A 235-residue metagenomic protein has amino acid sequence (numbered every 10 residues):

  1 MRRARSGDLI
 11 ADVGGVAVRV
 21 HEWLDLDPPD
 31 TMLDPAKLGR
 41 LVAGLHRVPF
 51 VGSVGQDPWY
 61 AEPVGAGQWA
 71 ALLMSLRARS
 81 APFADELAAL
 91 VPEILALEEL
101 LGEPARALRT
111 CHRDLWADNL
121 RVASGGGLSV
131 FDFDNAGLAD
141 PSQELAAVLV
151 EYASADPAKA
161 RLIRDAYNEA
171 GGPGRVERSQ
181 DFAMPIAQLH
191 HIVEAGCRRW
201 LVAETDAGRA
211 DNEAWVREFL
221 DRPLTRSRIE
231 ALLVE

Functional and structural regions predicted by a protein language model:
M1, E98-E144: Active-site acidic catalytic loop and adjacent metal/ATP-binding pocket of ATP-dependent phosphoryl transfer enzymes
M1-G15, A123-G125, L233-E235: Conserved NTP-binding catalytic cores of kinases and kinase-like/nucleotidyltransferase enzymes across multiple kinase
R5-D34: Conserved structural core of kinase catalytic domains
P28-D85, R106-L108: A cross-family kinase active-site recognition segment
P49-G52, L101, C197-E204: Secondary-structure edge/capping motif, primarily at the C-terminal ends of alpha-helices and the immediately following
A71-P82, E194-E235: ATP/Mg2+ or Mg2+-diphosphate-binding catalytic cores that bind nucleotide phosphates or diphosphates via glycine-rich
P141-P173, A187-E204: Active-site activation/catalytic loop segments of kinase-like enzymes and analogous catalytic loops in related
G174-P185: All-alpha amphipathic helical-bundle segments outside canonical DNA-binding/catalytic cores that form hydrophobic
